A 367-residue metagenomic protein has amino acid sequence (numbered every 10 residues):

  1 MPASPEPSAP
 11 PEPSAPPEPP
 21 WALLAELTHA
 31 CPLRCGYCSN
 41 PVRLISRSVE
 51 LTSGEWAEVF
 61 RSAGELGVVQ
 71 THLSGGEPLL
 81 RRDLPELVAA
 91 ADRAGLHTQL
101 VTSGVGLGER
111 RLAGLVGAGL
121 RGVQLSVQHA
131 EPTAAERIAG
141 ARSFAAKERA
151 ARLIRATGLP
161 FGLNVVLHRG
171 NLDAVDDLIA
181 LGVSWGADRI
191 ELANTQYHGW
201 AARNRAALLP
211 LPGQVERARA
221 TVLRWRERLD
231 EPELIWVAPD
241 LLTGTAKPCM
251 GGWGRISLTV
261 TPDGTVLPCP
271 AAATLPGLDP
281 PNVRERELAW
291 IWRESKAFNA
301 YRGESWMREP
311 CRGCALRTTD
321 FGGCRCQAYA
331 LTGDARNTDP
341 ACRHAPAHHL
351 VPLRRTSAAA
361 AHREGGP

Functional and structural regions predicted by a protein language model:
M1-A118, G122: Conserved alpha-helical substructure of the radical SAM core
S4, S8, G117-A118, S126-V283: Radical SAM enzyme [4Fe-4S]-AdoMet core and its adjacent flexible, acidic and glycine-rich loops/tails across
R43, G76, Q128, T195 (+1 more regions): Flexible loop residues that form catalytic and substrate-binding hotspots at small-molecule/glycan-binding clefts
L51, R82, R142, G170-D173 (+1 more regions): Residue-level signal for the nucleotide or nucleotide-sugar donor/cofactor binding architecture
E58-G75, G303, N337-P367: Short Fe-S-cluster ligation motifs
W236-V351: Accessory C-terminal segments flanking Radical SAM cores
